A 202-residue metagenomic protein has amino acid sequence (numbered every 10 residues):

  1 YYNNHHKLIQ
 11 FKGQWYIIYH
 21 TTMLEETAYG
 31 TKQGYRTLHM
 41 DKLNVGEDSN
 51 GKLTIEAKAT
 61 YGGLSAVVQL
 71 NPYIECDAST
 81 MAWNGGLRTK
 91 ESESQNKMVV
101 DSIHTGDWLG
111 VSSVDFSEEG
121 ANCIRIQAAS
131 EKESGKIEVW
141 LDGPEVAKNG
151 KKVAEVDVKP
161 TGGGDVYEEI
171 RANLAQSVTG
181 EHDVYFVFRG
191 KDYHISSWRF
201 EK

Functional and structural regions predicted by a protein language model:
Y1-K202: Carbohydrate-active catalytic/glycan-binding domains of CAZyme proteins, especially the secreted or lumenal ectodomains
